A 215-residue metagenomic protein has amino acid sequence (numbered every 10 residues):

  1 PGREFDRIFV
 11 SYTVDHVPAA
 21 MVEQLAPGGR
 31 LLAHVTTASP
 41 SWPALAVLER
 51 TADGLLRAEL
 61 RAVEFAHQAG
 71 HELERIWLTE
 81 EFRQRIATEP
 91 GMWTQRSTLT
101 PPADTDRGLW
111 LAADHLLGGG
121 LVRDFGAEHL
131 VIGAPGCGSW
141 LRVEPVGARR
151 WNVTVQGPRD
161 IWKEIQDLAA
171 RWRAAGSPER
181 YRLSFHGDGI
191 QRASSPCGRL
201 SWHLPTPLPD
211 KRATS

Functional and structural regions predicted by a protein language model:
P1-R3: Short conserved loop adjoining the S-adenosyl-L-methionine
D6: Conserved acidic residues
F9-A127, P205-L208, R212: Class I SAM-binding transferase module
T100-D160: C-terminal terminal segments
P135-S215: C-terminal target-recognition/interaction regions appended to catalytic cores
